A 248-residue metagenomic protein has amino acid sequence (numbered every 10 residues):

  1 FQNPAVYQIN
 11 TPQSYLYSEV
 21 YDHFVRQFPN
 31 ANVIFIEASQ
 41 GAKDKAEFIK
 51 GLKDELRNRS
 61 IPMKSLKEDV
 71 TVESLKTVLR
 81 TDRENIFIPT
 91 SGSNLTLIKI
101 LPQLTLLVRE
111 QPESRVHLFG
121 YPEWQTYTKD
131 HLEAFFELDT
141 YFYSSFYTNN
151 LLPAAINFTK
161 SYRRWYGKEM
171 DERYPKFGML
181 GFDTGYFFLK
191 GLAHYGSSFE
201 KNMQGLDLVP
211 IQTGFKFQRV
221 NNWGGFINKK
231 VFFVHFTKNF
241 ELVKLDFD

Functional and structural regions predicted by a protein language model:
F1-D248: Extracytosolic ligand-binding ectodomains
